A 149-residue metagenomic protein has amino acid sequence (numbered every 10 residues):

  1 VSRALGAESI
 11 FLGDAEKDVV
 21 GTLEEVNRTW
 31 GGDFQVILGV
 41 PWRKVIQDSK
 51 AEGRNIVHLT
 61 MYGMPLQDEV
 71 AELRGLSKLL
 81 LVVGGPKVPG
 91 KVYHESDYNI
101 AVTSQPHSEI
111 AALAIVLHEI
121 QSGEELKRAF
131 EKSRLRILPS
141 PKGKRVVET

Functional and structural regions predicted by a protein language model:
V1, N27-R28, E72-G75, D97-Y98 (+1 more regions): Short, solvent-exposed amphipathic alpha-helical segments in soluble enzyme and RNA/protein-processing domains
V1-M61, Q121-L126: RNA substrate-binding interface of SAM-dependent RNA methyltransferases
V19-V20, R43-I46, L66-Q67, P89-G90 (+1 more regions): Short, well-ordered alpha-helical microsegments
G21-V26, E69-A71, A112-A114: Short secondary-structure transition/capping segments
G63-V102: Long, charge-patterned amphipathic alpha-helical coiled-coil/hairpin "stalk" segments used as oligomerization
V92-K144: Structured adenosyl-cofactor binding patch, chiefly the S-adenosyl-L-methionine
R145-T149: Terminal targeting/leader modules
